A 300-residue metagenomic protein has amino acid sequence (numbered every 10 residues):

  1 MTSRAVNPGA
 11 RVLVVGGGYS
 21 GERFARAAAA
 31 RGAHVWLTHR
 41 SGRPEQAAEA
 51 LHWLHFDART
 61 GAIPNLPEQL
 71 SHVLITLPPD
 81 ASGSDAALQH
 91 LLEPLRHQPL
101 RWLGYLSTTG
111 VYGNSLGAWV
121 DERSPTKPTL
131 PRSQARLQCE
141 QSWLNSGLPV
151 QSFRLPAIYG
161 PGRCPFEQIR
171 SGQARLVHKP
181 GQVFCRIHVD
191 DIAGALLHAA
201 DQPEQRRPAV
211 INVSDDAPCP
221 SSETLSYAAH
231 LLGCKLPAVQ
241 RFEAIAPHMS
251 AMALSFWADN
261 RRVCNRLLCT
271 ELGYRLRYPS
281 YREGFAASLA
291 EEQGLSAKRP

Functional and structural regions predicted by a protein language model:
G21-E22: N-terminal Rossmann-fold NAD(P) dinucleotide-binding loop
N65-Y105, Q138: NAD(P)-cofactor binding segment of oxidoreductase domains
L92-P131: Conserved Rossmann-fold NAD(P)-dependent oxidoreductase catalytic core, especially the SDR/UDP-sugar
E140-P161: Conserved beta-loop-beta element that borders a ligand/cofactor-binding pocket
P161-Q168, V177-A200, A209: Substrate-positioning beta->alpha
A195, Q202-A253: Mid/C-terminal beta-alpha module of Rossmann-like enzyme folds, strongest in SDR-family dehydrogenases/epimerases
S226, A246-R275: Conserved C-terminal active-site "lid" loop/helix of NAD(P)H-dependent oxidoreductases that clamps the redox cofactor
P279-P300: Amphipathic terminal alpha-helices
